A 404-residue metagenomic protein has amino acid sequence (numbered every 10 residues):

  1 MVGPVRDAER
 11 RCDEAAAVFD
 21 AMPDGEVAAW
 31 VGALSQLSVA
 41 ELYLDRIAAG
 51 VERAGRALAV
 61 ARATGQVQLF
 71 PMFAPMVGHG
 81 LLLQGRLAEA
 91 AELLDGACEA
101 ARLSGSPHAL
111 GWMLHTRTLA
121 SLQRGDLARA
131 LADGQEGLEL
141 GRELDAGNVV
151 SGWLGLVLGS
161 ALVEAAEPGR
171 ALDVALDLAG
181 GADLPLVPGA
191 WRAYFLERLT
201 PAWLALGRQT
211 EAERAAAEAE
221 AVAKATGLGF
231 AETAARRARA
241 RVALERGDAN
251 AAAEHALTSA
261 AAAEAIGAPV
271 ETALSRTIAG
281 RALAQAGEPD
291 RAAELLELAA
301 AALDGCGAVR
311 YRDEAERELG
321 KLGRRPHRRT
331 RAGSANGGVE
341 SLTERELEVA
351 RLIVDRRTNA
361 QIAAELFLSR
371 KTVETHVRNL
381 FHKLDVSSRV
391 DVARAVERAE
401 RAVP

Functional and structural regions predicted by a protein language model:
M1-V5, A28-I47, L69-R86, A109-G125 (+5 more regions): Tandem amphipathic alpha-helical repeat scaffolds
V5, I47, V67, L87 (+8 more regions): TPR-repeat structural position
D13-D24, G55-Q66, D95-S106, Q135-A146 (+4 more regions): Amphipathic alpha-helical segments of tetratricopeptide repeats
L122, E139-K224, E232-T233: Alpha-helical scaffold segments of alpha-solenoid architecture
A212-A282, G323-V339, Q361: Generic long, charged, amphipathic alpha-helical segments
P289-V309, G320: TPR/TPR-like (Sel1-like) alpha-helical repeat modules
R317-G320, R329-P404: Helix-turn-helix DNA-binding segment
